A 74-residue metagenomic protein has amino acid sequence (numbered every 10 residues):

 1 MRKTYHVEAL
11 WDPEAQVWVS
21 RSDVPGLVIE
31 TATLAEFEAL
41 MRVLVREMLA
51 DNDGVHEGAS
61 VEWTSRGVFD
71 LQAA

Functional and structural regions predicted by a protein language model:
M1-L10, A35, A39-A74: Short, charged, surface-exposed hinge/linker loops at domain edges that act as mobile lids or interdomain connectors
K3, D23-P25: Short strand-coil-strand connectors
L10-D23: Short aromatic-glycine-(Arg/Gly/Cys) micro-motifs in beta-strand/loop hairpins
P25-E36: A short, exposed loop/beta-hairpin motif centered on an aromatic-Gly-Thr core
